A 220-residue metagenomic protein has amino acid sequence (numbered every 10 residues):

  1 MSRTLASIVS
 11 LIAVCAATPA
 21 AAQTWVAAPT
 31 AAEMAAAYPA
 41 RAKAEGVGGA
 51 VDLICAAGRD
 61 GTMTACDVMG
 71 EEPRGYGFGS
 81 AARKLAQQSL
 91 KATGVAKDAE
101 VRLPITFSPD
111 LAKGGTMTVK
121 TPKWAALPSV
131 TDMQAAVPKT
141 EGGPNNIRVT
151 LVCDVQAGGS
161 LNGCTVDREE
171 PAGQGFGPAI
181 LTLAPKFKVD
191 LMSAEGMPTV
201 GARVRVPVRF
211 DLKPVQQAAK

Functional and structural regions predicted by a protein language model:
M1-V9: Bacterial N-terminal signal peptides that target proteins for export
V9-S10, A20: Cleavable N-terminal signal peptides
C15-P19: N-terminal signal peptide c-region/cleavage motif recognized by signal peptidases
A21-K220: Charge-biased low-complexity segments
